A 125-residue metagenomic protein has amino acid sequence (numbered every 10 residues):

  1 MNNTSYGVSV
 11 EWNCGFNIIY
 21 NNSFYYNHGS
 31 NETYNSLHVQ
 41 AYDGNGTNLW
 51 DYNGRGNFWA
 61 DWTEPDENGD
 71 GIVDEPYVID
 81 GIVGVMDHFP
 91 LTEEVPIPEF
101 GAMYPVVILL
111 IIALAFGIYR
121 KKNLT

Functional and structural regions predicted by a protein language model:
M1-I97, A115-T125: Extracellular parallel beta-helix/beta-solenoid repeat domains
A102-K121: A cross-kingdom C-terminal cell-surface attachment/processing module
